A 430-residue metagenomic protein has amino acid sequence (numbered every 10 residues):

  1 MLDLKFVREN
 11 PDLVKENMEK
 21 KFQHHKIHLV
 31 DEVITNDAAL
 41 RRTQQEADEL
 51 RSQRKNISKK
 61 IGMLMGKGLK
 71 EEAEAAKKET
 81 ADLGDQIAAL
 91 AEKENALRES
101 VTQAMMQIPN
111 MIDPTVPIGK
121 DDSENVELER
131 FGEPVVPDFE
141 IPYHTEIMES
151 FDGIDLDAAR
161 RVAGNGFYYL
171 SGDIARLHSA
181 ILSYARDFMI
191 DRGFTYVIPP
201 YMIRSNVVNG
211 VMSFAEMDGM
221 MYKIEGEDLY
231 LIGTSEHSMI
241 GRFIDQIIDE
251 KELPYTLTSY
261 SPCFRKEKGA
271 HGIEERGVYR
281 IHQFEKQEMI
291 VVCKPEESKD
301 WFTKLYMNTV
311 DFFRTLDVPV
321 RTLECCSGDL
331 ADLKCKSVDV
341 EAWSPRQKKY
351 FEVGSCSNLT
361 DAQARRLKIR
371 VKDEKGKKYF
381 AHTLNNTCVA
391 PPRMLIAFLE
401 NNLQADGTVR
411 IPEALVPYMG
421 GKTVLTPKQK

Functional and structural regions predicted by a protein language model:
M1-P134, E149, G153: N-terminal alpha-helical targeting/anchoring segments
I27, R130-K430: TRNA-recognition modules of translation machinery and tRNA-sensing kinases, especially anticodon-binding
